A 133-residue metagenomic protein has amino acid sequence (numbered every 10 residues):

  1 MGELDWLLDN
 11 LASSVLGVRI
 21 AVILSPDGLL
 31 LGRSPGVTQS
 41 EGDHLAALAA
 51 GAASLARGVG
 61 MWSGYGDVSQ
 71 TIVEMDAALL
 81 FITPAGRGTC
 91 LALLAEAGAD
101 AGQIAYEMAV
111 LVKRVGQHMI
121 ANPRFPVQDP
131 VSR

Functional and structural regions predicted by a protein language model:
M1-I20, D27-R133: Acidic, low-complexity cytosolic segments
